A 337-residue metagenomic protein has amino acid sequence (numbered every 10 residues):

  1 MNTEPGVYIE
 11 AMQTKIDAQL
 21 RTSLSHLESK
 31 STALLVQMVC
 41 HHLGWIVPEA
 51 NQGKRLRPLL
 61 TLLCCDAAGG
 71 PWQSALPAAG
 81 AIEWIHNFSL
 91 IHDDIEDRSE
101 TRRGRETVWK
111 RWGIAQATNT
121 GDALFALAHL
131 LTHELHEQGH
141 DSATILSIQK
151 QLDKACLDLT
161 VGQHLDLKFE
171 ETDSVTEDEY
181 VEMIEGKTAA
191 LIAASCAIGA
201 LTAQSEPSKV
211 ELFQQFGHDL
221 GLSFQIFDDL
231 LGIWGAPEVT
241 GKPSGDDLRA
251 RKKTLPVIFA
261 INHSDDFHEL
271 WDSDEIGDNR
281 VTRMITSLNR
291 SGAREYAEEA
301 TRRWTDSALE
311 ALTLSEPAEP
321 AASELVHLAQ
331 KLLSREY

Functional and structural regions predicted by a protein language model:
M1-I85, I91, I95-K110, D166-K168 (+4 more regions): Conserved N-terminal diphosphate/IPP-binding helix and adjacent helical/loop segment of trans-prenyltransferase domains
T3-G6, H42-L43, M284-Y337: C-terminal charged capping/lid subdomain of soluble metabolic enzymes
L60, A128, G162, V257 (+2 more regions): Residue-level signal for inorganic ion chemistry
T61, A75-S99, K150, C156-L157 (+6 more regions): Active-site alpha-helical segments that house and flank conserved acidic catalytic motifs for diphosphate chemistry
L62-D66, L130-E134, A197, L201 (+1 more regions): Short glycine/serine- and small hydrophobic-enriched flexible loop segments
P71, L131-Q149, D166-M183, A197-F213 (+2 more regions): Inter-helical turn/loop segments and adjacent helix faces that build the functional surface of alpha-helical bundle
R102-L124, D173-T188, E211-Q215, P237-H263 (+1 more regions): Divalent-cation-assisted or electrostatically stabilized phosphate/pyrophosphate-binding catalytic cores
A115, N119, A155, L159-Q163: Mid-bilayer segments of alpha-helical transmembrane spans in multi-pass integral membrane proteins that mediate
